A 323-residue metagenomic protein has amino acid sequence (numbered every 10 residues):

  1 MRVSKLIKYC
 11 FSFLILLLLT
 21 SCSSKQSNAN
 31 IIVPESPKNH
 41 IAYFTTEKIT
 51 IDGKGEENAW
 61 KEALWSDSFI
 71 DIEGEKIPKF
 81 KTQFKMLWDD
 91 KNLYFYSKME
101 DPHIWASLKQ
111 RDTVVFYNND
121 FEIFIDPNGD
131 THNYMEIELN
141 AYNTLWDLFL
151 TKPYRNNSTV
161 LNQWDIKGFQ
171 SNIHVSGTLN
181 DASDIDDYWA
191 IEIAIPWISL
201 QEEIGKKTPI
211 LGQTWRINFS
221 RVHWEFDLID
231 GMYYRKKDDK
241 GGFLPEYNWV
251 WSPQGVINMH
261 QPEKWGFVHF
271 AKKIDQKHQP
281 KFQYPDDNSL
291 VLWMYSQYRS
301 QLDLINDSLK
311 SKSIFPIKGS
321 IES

Functional and structural regions predicted by a protein language model:
R2-F11: Bacterial N-terminal signal peptides that target proteins for export
C10-T20: Bacterial N-terminal signal peptides
C22-L309, G319: Structural preference for beta-rich elements and adjacent junctions enriched in aromatics
S311-S323: Periplasmic/extracellular, small/polar-rich flexible segments of pilin-like filament-forming proteins
